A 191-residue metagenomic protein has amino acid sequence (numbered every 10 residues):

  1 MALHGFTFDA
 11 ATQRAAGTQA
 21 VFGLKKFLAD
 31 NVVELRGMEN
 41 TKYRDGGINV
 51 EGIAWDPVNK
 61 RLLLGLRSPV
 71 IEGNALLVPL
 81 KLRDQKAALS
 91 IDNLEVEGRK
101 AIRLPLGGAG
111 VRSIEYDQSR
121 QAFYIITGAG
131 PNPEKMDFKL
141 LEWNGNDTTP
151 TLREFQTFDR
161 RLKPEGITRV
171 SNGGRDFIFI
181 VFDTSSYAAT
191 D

Functional and structural regions predicted by a protein language model:
M1-D191: Sequence/structural signature of beta-propeller domains
